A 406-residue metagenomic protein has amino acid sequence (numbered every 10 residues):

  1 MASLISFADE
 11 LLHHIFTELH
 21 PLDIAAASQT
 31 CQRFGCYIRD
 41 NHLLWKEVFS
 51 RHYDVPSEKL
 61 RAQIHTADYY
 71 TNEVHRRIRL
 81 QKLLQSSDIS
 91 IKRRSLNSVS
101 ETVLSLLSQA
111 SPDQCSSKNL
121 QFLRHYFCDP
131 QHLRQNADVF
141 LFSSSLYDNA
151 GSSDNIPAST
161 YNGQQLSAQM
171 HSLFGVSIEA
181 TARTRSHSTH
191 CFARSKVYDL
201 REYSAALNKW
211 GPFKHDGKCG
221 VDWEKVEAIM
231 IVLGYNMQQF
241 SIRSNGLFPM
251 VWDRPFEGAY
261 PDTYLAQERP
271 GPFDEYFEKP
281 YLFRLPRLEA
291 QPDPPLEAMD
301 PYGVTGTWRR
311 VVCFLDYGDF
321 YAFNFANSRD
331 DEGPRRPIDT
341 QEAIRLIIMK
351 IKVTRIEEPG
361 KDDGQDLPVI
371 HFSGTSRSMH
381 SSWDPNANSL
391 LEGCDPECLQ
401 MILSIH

Functional and structural regions predicted by a protein language model:
A2-L11, D138-F140, P396-H406: Acidic/polar, low-complexity linker and loop regions
A2-N136, P294-P301: Skp1-binding F-box subdomain of Cullin-RING ligase substrate receptors
S3-L4, P272-K279, Y321-A322, P334-I338: A generic short-segment signal for beta-strand/edge and adjacent turn/coil regions
F49-S50, H215, A228, E257 (+2 more regions): Intrinsically disordered, low-complexity regulatory segments enriched in acidic/serine/proline/glutamine/glycine
S87, R93-G271: Extended, low-hydrophobicity segments enriched in charged/polar residues
M250, R254, G271, E275-R284 (+3 more regions): Intrinsically disordered, low-complexity segments used for protein-protein interactions
Y276-P294, G333: Short linear interaction motifs
P294-H406: C-terminal, beta-strand-rich globular interaction domains
